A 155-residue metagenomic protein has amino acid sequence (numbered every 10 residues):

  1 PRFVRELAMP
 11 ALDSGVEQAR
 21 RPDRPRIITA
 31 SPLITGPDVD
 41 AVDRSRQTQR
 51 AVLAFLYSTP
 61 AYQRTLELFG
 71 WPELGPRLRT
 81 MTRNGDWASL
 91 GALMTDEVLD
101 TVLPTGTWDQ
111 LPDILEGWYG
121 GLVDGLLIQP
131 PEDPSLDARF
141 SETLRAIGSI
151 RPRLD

Functional and structural regions predicted by a protein language model:
P1-D155: Active-site-adjacent structural elements that line small-molecule/cofactor binding pockets in enzymes
